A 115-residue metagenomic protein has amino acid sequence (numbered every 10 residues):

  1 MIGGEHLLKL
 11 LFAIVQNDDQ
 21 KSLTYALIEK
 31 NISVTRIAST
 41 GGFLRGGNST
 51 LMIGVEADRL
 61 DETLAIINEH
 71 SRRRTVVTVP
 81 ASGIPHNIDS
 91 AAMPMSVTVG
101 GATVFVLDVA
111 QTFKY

Functional and structural regions predicted by a protein language model:
I2-Y115: Positively charged, small/polar-rich N-terminal and surface patches that mediate targeting and assembly and bind
